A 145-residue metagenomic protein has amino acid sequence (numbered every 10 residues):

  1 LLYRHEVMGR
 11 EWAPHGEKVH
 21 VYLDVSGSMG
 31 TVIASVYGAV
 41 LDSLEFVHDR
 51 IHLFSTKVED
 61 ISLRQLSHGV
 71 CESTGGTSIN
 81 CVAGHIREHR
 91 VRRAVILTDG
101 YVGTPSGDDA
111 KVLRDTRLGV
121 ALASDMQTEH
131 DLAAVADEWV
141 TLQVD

Functional and structural regions predicted by a protein language model:
L1-H20, S28-V32, F46: Acidic, polar low-complexity linker/tail segments
E17, V47, R90-R93, T116: Short coil/turn segments at beta-strand junctions that form active-site/ligand-binding loops
D24: Residues that scaffold, gate, or flank divalent-cation-dependent active/transport sites
M29, V36-D42, Q65-G69: A beta-strand-loop signature enriched in Asp, Gly, Thr, and Trp that corresponds to the sialidase/neuraminidase Asp-box
I33-Y37, S106-G107: Conserved strand-to-helix beginnings and helix N-cap segments that scaffold or border functional pockets
V36-F54: An active-site-proximal "capping" alpha-helix that borders the catalytic cofactor pocket
E45, D109-D115: Short, conserved loop/helix-junction motifs that constitute active-site signature segments in enzyme catalytic cores
R50-G107, L122-L132, E138, Q143: Von Willebrand factor
